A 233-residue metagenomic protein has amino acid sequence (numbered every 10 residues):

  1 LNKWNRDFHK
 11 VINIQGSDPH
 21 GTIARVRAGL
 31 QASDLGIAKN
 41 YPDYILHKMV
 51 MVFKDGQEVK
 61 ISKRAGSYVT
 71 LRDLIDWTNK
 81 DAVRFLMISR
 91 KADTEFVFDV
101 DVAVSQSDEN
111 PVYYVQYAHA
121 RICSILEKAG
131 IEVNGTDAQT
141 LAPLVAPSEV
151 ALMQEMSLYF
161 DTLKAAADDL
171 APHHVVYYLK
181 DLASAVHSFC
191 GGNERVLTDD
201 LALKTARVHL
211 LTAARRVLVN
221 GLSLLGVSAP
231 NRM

Functional and structural regions predicted by a protein language model:
L1-M233: Non-catalytic interaction-recognition regions
